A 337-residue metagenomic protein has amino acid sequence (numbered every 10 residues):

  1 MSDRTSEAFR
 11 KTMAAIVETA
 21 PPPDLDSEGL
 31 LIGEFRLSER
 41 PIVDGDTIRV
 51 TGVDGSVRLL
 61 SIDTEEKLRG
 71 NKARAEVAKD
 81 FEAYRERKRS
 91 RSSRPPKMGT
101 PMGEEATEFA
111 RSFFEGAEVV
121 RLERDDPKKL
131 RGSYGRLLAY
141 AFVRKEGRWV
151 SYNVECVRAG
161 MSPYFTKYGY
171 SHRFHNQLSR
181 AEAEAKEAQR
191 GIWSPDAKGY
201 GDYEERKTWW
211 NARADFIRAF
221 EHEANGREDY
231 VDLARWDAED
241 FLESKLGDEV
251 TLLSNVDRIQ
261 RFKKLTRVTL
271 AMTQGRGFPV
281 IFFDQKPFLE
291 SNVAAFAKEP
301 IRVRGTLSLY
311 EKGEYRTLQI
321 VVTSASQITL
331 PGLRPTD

Functional and structural regions predicted by a protein language model:
M1-D337: Small beta-barrel nucleic-acid-binding modules, primarily SNase/OB-fold domains and secondarily Tudor-like barrels
